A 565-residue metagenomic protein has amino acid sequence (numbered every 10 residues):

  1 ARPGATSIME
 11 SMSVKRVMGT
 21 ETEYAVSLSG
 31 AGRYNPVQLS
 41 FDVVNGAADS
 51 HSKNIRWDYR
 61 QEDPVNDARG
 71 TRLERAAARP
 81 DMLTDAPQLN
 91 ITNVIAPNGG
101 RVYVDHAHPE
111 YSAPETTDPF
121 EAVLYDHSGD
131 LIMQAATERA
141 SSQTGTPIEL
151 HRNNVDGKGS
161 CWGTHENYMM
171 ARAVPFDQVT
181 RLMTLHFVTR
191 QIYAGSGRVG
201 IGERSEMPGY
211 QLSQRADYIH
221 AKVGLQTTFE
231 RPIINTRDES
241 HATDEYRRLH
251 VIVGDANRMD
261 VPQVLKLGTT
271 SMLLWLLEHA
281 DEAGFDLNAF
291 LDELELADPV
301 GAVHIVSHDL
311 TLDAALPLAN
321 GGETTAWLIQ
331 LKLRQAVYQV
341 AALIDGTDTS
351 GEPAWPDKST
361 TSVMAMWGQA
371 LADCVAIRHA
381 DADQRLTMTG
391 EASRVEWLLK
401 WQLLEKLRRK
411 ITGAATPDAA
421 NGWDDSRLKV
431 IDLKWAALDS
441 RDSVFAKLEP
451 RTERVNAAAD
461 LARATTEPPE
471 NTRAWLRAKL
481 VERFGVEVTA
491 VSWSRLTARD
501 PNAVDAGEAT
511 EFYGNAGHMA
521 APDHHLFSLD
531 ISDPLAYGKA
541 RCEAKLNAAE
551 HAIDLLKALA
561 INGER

Functional and structural regions predicted by a protein language model:
I8-H151, R181-G195, G200-I201, K222-I234 (+1 more regions): Terminal catalytic/cofactor-binding subdomain
N154-A171: Histidine-centered divalent-metal-coordination microenvironment in nucleic-acid enzymes
P175-D177: A short alpha->loop->secondary-structure connector
